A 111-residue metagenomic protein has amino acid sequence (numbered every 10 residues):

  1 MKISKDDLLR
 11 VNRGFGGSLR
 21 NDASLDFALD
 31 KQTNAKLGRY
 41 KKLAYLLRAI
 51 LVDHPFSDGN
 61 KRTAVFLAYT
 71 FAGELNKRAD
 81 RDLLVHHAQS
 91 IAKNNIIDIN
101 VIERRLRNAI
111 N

Functional and structural regions predicted by a protein language model:
M1-N111: FIC/Doc superfamily catalytic core
